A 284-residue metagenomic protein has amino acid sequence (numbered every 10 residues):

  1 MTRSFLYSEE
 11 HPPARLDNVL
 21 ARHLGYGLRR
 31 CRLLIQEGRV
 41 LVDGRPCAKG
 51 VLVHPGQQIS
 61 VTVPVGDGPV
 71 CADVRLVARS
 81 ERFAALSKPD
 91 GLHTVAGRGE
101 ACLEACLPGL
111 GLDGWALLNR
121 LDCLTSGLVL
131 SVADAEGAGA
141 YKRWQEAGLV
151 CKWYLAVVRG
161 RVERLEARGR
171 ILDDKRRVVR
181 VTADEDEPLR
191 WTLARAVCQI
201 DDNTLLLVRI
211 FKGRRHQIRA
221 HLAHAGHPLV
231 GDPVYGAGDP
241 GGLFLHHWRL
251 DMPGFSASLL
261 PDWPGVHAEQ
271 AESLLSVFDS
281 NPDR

Functional and structural regions predicted by a protein language model:
M1-R180, E185-W191, Q199, F244 (+1 more regions): RNA pseudouridine synthases
K88, E100-L107, A135-G137, D173 (+1 more regions): Pseudouridine synthase
H93-V95, R214, G226-H227, G238-D239 (+1 more regions): A short local loop/turn or secondary-structure capping micro-motif enriched for an aromatic residue
V178-T182, T204-V208, F255-L259: Short, well-ordered strand-loop elements centered on a beta-strand within folded domains, enriched for acidic residues
A194: Long C-terminal interaction/binding lobes of large macromolecular proteins
R249-G265: Non-heme Fe(II)/2-oxoglutarate
M252-P253, P282-R284: Generic detector of intrinsically disordered, low-complexity segments in short proteins and peptide precursors
